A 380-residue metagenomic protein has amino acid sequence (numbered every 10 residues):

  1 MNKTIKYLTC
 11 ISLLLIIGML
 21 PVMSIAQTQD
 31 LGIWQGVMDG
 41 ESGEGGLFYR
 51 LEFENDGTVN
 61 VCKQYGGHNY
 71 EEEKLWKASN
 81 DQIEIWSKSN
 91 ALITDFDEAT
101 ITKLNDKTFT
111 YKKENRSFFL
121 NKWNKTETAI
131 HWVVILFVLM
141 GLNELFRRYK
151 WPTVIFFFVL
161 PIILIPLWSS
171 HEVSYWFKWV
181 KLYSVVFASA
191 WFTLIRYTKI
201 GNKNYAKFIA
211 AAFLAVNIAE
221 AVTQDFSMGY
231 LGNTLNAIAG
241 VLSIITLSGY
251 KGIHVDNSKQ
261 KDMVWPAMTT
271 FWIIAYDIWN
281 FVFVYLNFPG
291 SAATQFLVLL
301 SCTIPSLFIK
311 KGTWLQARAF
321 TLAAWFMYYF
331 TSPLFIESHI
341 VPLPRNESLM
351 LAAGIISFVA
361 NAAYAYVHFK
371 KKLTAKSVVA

Functional and structural regions predicted by a protein language model:
I16-S24: C-terminal segment of classical bacterial N-terminal signal peptides
S24-Q35: N-terminal helix-cap/turn-to-beta initiation motif at the start of protein domains
G36-R50, S79-W123: Beta-sheet ligand-binding and adhesion/scaffold domains
E44-Q82: N-terminal glycine/threonine-rich, aromatic-flanked beta-hairpin/loop signature
N121-I238, A323, I340-L343, L349-F358 (+1 more regions): N-terminal topogenic module of multi-pass integral membrane proteins
L136-L142, T294-A380: C-terminal transmembrane-bundle signature of multipass membrane proteins, characterized by strong activation on
L194-G201, I244-V255, F358-V379: Membrane-water interface at the C-terminal end of transmembrane alpha helices
N204-W314: Generic multipass alpha-helical transmembrane bundles of integral membrane proteins
